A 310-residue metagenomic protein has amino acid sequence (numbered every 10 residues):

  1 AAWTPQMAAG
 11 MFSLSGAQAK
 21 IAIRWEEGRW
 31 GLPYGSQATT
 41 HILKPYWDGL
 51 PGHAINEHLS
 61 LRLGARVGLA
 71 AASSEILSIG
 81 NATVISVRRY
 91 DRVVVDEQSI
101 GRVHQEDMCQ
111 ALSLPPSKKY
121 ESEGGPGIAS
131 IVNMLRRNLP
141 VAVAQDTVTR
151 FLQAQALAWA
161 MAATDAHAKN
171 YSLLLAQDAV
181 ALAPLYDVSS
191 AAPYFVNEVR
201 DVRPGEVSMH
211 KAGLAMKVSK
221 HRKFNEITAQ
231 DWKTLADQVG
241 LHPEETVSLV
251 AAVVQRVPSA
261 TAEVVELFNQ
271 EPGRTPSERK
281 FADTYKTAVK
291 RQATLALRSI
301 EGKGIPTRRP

Functional and structural regions predicted by a protein language model:
A1-A168, S172-P310: Anionic ligand-binding catalytic core segments
